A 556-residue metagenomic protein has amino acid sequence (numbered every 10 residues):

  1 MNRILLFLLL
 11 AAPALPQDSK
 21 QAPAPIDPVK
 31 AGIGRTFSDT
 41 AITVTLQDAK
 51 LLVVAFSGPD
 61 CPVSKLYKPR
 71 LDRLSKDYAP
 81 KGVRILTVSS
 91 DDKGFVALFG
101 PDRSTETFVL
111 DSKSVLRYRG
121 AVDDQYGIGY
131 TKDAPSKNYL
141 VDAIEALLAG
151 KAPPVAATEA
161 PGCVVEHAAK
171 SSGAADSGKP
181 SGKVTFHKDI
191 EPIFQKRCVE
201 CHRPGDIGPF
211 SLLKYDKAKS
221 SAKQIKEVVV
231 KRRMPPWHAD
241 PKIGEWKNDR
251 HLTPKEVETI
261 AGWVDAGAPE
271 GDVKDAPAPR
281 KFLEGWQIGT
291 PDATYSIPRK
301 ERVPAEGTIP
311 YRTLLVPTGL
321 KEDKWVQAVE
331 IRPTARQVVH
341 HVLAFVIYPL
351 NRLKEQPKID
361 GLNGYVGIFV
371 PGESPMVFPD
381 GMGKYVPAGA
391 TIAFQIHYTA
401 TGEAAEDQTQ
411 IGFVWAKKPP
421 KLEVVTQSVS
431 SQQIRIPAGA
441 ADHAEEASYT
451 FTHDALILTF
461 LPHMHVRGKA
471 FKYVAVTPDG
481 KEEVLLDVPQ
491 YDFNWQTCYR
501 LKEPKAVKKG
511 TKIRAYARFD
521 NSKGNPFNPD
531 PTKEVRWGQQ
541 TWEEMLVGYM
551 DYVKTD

Functional and structural regions predicted by a protein language model:
I4-P13: Sec-dependent N-terminal signal peptides
L10, A157-K324, A328, G389-Q395 (+1 more regions): Aromatic- and Gly/Pro-enriched helix-to-coil junctions and flexible linker segments
A31-L52, G178-K188: A short beta-strand-turn-helix
L46-K65, I144: Short active-site neighborhood of thiol/selenol oxidoreductases, capturing the structured segment around
V63-D77: Typically the conserved alpha-helix immediately C-terminal to a functionally engaged Cys/Sec in thioredoxin-like
G82-G94: Thiol-based oxidoreductase modules, predominantly thioredoxin-like and allied folds used for disulfide exchange
G94-E166: Thiol/selenol-based redox catalytic cores and closely related redox-interacting motifs
P241-W246, D275-L456, P462-D556: Beta-strand-centric surfaces of beta-sandwich/beta-rich domains
